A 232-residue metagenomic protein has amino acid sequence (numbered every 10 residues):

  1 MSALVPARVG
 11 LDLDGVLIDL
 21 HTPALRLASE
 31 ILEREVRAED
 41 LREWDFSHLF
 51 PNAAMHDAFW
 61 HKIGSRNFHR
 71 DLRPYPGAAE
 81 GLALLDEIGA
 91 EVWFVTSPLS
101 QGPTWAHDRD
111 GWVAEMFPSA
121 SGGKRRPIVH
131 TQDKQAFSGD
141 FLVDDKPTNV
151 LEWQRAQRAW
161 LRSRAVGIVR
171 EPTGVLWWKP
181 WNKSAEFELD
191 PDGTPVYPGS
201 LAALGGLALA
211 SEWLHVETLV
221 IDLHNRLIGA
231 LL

Functional and structural regions predicted by a protein language model:
S2-A58: Active-site neighborhood of HAD-like aspartate-dependent phosphohydrolases
L13, L17, T96, W178: A cross-domain feature marking catalytic cores of carbohydrate-active enzymes and several ubiquitous metabolic/repair
H21-T22, A79, P147: Alpha-helix N-cap/helix-start capping motif
R42-E43, V95-S97: Short linear capping/connector segments at secondary-structure termini
H61-V95, G102-H107: Short, acidic loop-to-helix structural element flanking the phosphoryl-transfer center in phosphate-processing enzymes
I88-A90, L99-L232: C-terminal cap/substrate-recognition subdomain and adjoining C-terminal extension of metal-dependent phosphatase-like
